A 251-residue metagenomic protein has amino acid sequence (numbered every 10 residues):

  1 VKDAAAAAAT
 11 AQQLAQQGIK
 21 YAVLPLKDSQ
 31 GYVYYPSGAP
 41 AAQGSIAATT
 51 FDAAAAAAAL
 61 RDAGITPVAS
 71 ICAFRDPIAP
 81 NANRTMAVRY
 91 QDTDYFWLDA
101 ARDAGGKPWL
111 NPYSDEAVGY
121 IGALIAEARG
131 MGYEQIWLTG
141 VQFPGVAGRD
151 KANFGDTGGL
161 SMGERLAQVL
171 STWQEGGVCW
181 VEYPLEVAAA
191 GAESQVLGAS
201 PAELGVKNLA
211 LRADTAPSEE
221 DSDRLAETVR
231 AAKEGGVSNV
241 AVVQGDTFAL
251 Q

Functional and structural regions predicted by a protein language model:
V1, F74-A126: Active-site-adjacent "subsite" loops/lids of carbohydrate-active enzymes
V1-K2, S37-T50, A104-G119, D156-L160 (+1 more regions): The substrate-binding groove and active-site-proximal loops of carbohydrate-active enzymes, especially glycoside
A7-V33, E127-T139, P201-A210: Catalytic domains of carbohydrate-active enzymes, especially glycoside hydrolases
A9, D52-A53, A190-P201, E227-T228: Alpha-helical scaffolding within the catalytic cores of extracellular/periplasmic polymer-degrading hydrolases
Q13-Q16, A55-G64, Q174, L197-G205 (+1 more regions): Acidic (Asp/Glu)-rich catalytic clusters
D28-C72, L124, V146-V178: Aromatic-lined substrate-binding rim segments of carbohydrate-active enzymes
T66-R75, I136-V141, G158-Q195, R212 (+1 more regions): Aromatic-lined carbohydrate-recognition surfaces of secreted/lumenal glycan-active proteins
G198-Q251: Substrate-binding cleft of secreted/luminal carbohydrate-active enzymes
